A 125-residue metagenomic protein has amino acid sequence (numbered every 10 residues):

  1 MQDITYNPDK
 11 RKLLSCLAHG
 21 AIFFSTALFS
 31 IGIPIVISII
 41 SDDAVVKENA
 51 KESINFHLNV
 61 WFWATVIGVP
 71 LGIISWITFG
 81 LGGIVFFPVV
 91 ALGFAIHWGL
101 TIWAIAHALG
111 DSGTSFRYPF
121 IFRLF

Functional and structural regions predicted by a protein language model:
M1-L13, Y118-F125: Low-complexity, intrinsically disordered extramembrane tails and loops of integral membrane proteins
D9-K12, A44, I74, H107: N-terminal hydrophobic or amphipathic segments with adjacent small-residue motifs that include Sec signal peptides
S15-G32, N55-T101: Hydrophobic alpha-helical transmembrane segments in multi-pass membrane proteins
F29-V45, L92-S112: Membrane-cytosol interface at the C-terminal ends of transmembrane alpha helices in small multi-pass membrane proteins
I40-W63, L109-F116: Amphipathic, cytosolic membrane-interfacial segments at TM-TM junctions
L71, W76, T114-F125: Juxtamembrane, membrane-proximal amphipathic segments and lipid-exposed surfaces of hairpin/multipass modules
